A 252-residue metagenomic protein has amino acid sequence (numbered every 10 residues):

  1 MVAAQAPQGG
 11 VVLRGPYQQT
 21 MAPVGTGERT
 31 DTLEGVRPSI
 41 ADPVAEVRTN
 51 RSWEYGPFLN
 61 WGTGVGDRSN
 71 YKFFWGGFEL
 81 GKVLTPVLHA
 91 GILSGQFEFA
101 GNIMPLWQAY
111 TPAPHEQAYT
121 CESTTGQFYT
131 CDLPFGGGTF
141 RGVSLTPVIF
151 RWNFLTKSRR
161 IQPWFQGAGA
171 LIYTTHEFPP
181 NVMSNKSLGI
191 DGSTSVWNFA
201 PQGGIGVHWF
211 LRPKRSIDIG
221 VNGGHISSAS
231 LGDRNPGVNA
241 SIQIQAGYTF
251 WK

Functional and structural regions predicted by a protein language model:
M1-E46: Cleavable N-terminal export/targeting peptides
P43-S52, T85-F97, L155-Q162, L211-I217 (+1 more regions): Short loop/turn motifs that connect adjacent beta-strands in outer-membrane beta-barrel proteins
R51-W53, N70-G76, T139-T146, I161 (+2 more regions): Residues that define the transmembrane beta-barrel architecture of outer-membrane proteins
Y55-L59, F97-I103, P163-G169, G203-I205 (+2 more regions): Membrane-embedded beta-strand positions of outer-membrane beta-barrel proteins
L59-V65, I103-A109, G169-E177, G223-S227 (+1 more regions): Transmembrane beta-strands of outer-membrane beta-barrel pores
T63-G66, C131-G137, V182-S193, A229-P236: Extracellular loop and loop/strand-boundary signature of outer-membrane beta-barrel proteins
F74-P179: Gram-negative (and chloroplast) outer-membrane scaffold detector with strong preference for beta-barrel transmembrane
V238-K252: Outer-membrane beta-barrel "beta-signal"
